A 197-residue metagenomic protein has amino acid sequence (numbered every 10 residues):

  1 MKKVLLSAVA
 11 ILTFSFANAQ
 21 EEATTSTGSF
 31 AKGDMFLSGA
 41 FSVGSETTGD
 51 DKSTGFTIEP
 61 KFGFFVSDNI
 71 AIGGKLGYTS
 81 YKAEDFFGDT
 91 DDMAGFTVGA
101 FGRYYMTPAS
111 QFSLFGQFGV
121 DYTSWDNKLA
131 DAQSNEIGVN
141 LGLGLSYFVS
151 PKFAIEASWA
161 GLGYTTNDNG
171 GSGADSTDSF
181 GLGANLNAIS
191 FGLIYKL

Functional and structural regions predicted by a protein language model:
M1-A31: Cleavable N-terminal export/targeting peptides
S26, T47-D51, D85-D91, K128-Q133 (+1 more regions): Outer-membrane beta-barrel domain signature
T27-S29, K52, F62-F65: Short secondary-structure boundary/capping segments within folded domains
M35, F41-V43, F56-V139, Y147-F153 (+1 more regions): Gram-negative (and chloroplast) outer-membrane scaffold detector with strong preference for beta-barrel transmembrane
A157-A160: Alpha-helical membrane segments in multi-pass integral membrane proteins
